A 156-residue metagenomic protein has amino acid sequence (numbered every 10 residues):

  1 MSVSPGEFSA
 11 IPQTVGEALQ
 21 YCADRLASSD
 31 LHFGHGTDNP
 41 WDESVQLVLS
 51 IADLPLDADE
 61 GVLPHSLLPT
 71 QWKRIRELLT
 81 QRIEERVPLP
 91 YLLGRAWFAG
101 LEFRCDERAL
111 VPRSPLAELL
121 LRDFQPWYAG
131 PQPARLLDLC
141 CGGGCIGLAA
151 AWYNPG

Functional and structural regions predicted by a protein language model:
S2-A99: N-terminal auxiliary segments of SAM/dcSAM-dependent transferases
L63, R76-G156: SAM-dependent Rossmann-like transferase core, predominantly class I methyltransferases with a strong bias toward
